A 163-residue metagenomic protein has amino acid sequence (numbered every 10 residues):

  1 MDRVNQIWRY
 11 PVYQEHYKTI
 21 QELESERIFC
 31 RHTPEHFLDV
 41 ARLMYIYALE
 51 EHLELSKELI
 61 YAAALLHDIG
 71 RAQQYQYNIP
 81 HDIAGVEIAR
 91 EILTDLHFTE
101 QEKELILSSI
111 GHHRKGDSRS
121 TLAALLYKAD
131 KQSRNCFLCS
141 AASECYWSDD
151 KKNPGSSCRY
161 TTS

Functional and structural regions predicted by a protein language model:
M1-S163: Metal-dependent phosphohydrolase cores
